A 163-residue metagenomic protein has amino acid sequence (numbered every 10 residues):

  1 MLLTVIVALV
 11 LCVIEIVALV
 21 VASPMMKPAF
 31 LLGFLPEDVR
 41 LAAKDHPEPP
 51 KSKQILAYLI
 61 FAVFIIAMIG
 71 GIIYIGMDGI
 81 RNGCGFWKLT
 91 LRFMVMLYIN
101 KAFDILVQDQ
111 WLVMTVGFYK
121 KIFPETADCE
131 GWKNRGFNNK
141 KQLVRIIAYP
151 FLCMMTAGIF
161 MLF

Functional and structural regions predicted by a protein language model:
M1-V95, L106-F163: Juxtamembrane/disordered regions of integral membrane proteins
Y98-A102: Hydrophobic transmembrane alpha-helical segments of multi-pass transport and channel proteins
